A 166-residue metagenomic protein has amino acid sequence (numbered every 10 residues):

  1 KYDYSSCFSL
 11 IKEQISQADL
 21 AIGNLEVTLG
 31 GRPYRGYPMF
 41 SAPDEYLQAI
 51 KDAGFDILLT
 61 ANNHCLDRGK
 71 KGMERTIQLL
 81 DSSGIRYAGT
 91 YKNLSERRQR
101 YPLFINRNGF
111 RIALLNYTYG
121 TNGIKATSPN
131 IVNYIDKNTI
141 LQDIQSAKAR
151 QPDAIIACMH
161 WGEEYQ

Functional and structural regions predicted by a protein language model:
K1-Q166: Acidic, metal/ion-coordinating pockets
